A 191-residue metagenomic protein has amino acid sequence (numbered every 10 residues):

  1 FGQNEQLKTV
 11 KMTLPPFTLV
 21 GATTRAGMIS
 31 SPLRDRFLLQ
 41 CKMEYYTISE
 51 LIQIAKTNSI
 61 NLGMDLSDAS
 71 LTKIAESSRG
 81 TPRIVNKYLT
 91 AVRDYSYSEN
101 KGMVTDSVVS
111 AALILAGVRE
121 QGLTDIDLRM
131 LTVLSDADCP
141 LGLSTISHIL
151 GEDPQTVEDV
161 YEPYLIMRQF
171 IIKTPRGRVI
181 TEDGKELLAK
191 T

Functional and structural regions predicted by a protein language model:
Q3-A22: AAA+/SF3 P-loop NTPase mechanochemical coupling elements
V20, F37, I74, V85 (+2 more regions): Conserved RecA-like P-loop NTPase ATPase core
V20, S30, S67, T105 (+2 more regions): Residue-level signal for threonine
M28-E76, N86-K87: Conserved AAA+ ATPase core "coupling" helix
L51, L71, V109, V157-E158: Short amphipathic alpha-helix in the helical subdomain of ABC transporter nucleotide-binding domains
S67-D68, S78-R93, M103-T105, L123-D125: The conserved phosphate-sensing helix
D94-C139: Conserved alpha/beta core segments of nucleic-acid transaction machinery
S135-T191: Terminal-proximal interaction/regulatory segments of ATP-powered molecular machines
